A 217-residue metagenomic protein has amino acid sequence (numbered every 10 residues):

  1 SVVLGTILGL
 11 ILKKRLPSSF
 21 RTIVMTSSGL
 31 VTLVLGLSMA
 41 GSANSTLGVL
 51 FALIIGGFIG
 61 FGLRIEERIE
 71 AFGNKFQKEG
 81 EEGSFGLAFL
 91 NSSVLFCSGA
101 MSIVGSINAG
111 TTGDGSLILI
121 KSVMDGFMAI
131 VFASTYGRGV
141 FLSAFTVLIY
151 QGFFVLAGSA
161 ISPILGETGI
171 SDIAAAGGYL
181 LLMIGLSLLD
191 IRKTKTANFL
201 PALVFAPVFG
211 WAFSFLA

Functional and structural regions predicted by a protein language model:
S1-K14: N-terminal signal-anchor/start-transfer transmembrane helix
S1-L4, L47-I55, G110-V123, L165-Y179 (+1 more regions): Structural signature of hydrophobic alpha-helical transmembrane segments
S18-A52: Long, highly hydrophobic alpha-helical transmembrane signal-anchor segments
S19, L186-F205: Interfacial loop-to-transmembrane junctions
S28-L33, L50-G62, L156, T168-L189: Selective transmembrane alpha-helices of multi-pass membrane proteins
G48-L87: Glycine/small-residue-rich loop that forms an oxyanion/phosphate-binding "nest" at active or ligand-binding sites
F85-A160: Helix-loop-helix junctions within the multi-pass membrane cores of secondary transporters/permeases
P207-A217: Juxtamembrane boundary at the C-terminal end of a transmembrane helix
